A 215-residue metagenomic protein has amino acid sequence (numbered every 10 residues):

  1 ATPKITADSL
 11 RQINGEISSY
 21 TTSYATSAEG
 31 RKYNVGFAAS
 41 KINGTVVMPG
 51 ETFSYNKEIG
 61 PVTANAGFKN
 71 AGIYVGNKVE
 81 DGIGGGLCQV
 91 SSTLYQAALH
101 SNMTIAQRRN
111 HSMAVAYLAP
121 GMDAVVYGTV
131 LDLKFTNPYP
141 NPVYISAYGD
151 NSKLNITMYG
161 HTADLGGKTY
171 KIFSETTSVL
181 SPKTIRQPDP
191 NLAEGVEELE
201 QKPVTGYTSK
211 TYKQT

Functional and structural regions predicted by a protein language model:
A1-T215: Well-ordered beta-sheet/strand-loop patches within structured domains
